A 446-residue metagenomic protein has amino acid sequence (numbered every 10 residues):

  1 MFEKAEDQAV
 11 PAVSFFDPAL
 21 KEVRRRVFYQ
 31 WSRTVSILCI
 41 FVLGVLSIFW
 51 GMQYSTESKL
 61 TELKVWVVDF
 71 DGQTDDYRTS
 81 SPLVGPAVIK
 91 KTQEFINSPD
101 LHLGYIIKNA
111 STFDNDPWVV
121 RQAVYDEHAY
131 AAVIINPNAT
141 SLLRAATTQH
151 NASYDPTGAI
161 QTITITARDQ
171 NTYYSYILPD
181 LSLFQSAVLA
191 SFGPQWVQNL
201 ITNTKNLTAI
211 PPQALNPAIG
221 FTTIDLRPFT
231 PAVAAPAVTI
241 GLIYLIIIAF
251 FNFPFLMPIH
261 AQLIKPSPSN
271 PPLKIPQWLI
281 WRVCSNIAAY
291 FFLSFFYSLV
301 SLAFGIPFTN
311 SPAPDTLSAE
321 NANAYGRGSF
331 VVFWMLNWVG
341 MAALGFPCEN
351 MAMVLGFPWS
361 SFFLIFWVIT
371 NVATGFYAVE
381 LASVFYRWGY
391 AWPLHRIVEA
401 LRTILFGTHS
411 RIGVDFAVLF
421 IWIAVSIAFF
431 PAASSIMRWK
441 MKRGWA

Functional and structural regions predicted by a protein language model:
M1-V233: Extracytoplasmic/periplasmic domains immediately adjacent to an N-terminal transmembrane anchor in multi-pass membrane
W50-Q53, P231-A446: Membrane-spanning alpha-helical segments of multipass transporters and channels
